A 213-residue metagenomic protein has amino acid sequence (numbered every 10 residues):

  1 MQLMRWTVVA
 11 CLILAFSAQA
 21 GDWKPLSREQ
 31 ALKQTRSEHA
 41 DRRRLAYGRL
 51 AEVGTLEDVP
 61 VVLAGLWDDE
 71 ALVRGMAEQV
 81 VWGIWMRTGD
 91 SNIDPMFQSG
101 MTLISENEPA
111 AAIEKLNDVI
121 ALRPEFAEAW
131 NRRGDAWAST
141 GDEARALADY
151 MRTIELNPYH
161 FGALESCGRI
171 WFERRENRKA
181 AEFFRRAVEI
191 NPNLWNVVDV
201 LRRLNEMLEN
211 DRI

Functional and structural regions predicted by a protein language model:
G21-Q34, T55-G65, D90-F97: Amphipathic alpha-helical scaffolding segments comprising HEAT/armadillo-like alpha-solenoid repeats
A40, I93, A127-E128, F161-G162 (+1 more regions): Helix-start (N-cap) detector for alpha-helical repeat units in TPR-like alpha-solenoids, especially tetratricopeptide
